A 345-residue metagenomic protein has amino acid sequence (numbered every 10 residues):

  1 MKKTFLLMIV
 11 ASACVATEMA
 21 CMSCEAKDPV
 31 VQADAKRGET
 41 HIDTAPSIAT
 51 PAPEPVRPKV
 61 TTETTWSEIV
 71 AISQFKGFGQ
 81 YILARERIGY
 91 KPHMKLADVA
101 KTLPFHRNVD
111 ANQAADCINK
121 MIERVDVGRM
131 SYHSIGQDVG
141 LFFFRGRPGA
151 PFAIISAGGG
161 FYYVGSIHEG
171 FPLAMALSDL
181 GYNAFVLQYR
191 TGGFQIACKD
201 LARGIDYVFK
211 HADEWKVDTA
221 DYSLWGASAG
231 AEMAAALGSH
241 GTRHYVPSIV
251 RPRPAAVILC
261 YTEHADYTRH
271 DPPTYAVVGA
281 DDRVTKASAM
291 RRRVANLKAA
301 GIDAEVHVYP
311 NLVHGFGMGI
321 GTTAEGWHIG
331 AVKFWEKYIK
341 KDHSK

Functional and structural regions predicted by a protein language model:
P46-I48, P53-P58, I302-K345: C-terminal catalytic histidine-bearing segment of alpha/beta-hydrolase fold enzymes
S73, L83-P148: N-terminal cap/lid segment of alpha/beta-hydrolase-fold proteins
A150-G159: Short beta-strand element of the alpha/beta-hydrolase
G165-I167, V186-W215, I320-A324: Catalytic nucleophile-loop/oxyanion-hole region of alpha/beta-hydrolase and closely related hydrolase-like folds
I167-F185: Short amphipathic alpha-helix adjacent to the substrate-entry channel of hydrolases
R203-D271: Primarily recognizes the serine-hydrolase "nucleophile elbow" in alpha/beta-hydrolase and SGNH/GDSL folds
P272, K286-N296: Short alpha-helix in the alpha/beta-hydrolase fold that links the catalytic acid
A276-V278: Short beta-strand/loop motif that positions the catalytic acidic residue of the alpha/beta-hydrolase fold
